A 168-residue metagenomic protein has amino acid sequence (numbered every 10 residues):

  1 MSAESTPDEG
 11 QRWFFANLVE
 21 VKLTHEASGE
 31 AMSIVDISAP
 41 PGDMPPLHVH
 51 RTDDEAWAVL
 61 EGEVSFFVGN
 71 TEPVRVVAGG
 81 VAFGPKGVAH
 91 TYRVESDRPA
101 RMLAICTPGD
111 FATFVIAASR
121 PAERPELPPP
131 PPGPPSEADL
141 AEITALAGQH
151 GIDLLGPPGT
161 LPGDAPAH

Functional and structural regions predicted by a protein language model:
M1-N17, V21-M32, P41-D54, A58 (+1 more regions): Jelly-roll (double-stranded beta-helix
